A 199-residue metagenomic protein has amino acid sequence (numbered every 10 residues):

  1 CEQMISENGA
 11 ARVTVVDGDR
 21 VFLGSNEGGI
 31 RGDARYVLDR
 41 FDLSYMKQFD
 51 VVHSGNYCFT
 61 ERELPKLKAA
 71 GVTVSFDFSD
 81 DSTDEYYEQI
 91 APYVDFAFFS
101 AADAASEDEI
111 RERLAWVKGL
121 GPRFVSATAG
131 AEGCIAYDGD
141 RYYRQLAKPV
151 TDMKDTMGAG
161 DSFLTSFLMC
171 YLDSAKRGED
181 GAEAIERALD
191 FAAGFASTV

Functional and structural regions predicted by a protein language model:
C1-D50: Conserved N-terminal subdomain of the carbohydrate kinase-like
S25-E27, F99-A101, L146-K148: Active-site donor-binding loop signature of nucleotide-sugar glycosyltransferases
E27-A34, V51-S54, T73-F78, A102-A105: Short, flexible loop segments at the rims of nucleotide/cofactor-binding pockets, characterized by
S44-Q48, E61-V74: Glycosyltransferases and closely related glycan-assembly transferases that use nucleotide-activated donors
D50-V51, F96: Structural motif
G55-T60, F78-T83: Short beta->alpha connector loops
K68-T73, S79-R144: Conserved phosphate/ATP/ADP-binding segment of small-molecule kinases
I110-V199: Conserved phosphate-binding/catalytic region of the ribokinase-like
